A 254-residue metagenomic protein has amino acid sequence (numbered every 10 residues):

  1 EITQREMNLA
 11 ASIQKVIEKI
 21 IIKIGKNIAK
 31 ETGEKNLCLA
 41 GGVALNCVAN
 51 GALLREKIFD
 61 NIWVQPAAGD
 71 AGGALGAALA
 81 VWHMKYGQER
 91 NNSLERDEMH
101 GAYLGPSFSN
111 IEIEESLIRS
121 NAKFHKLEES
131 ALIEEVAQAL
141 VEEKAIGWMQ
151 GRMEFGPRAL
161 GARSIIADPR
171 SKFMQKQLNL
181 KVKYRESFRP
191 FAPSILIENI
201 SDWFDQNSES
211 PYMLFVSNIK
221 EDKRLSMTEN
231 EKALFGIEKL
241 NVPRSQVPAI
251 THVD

Functional and structural regions predicted by a protein language model:
E1-K15: Active-site cores of enzymes that catalyze phosphoryl transfer or operate on phosphate-rich substrates
E1-Q4, K26, K35-N36, N50-D254: Flexible beta->alpha loop and helix N-cap segments adjacent to enzyme active/binding sites
R5, I17-I20, L45: Short secondary-structure boundary/capping elements
A11, G41, V64-P66: Short glycine-centered, acidic/aromatic-flanked micro-motifs in structured strand/loop junctions that mark active-site
S12-L37: Phosphate/ATP-binding catalytic cores across multiple sugar-kinase/actin-like superfamilies, primarily ASKHA
V16-I17, G41, G105, E128: Residues that cap or flank secondary-structure elements
L37-L45: Glycine-rich beta-strand-to-loop/alpha-helix junction loops that act as flexible
